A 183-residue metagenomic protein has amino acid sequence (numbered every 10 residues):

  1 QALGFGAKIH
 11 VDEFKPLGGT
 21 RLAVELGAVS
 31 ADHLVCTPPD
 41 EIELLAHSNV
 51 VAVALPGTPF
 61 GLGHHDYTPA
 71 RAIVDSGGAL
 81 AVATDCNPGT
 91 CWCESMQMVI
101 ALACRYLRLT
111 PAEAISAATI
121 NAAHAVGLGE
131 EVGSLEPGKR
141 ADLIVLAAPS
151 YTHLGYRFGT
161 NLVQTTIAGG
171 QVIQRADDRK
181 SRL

Functional and structural regions predicted by a protein language model:
Q1-A2, T68, I144: Short, electropositive alpha-helical surface patch
A2-H10: Short beta-strand/loop segments at the ligand-binding rim of alpha/beta enzyme cores
G6, P16-S134, F158, V172: Active-site-adjacent C-terminal substructures of enzyme catalytic domains
A118-I120, R140-L183: C-terminal cap of metal-dependent C-N hydrolases
